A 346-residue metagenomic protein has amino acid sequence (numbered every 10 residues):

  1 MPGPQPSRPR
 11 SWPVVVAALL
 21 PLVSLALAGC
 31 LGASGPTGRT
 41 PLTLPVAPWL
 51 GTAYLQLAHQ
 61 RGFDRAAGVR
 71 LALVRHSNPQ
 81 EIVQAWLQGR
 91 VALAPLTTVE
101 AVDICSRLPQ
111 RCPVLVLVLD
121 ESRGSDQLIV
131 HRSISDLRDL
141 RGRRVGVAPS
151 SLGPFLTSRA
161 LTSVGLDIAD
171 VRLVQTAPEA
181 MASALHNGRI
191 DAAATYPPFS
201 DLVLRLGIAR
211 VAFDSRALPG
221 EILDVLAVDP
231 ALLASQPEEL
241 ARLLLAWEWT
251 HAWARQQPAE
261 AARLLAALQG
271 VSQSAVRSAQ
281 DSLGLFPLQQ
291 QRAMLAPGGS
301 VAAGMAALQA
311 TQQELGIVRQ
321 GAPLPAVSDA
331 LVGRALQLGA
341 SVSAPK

Functional and structural regions predicted by a protein language model:
G3-L19: Bacterial N-terminal signal peptides that target proteins for export
A28-G29: C-terminal motif of bacterial Sec signal peptides marking the signal peptidase cleavage site
G35-D167, R172-Q175, D191-T195, R210-V211 (+1 more regions): Short, glycine-/small- and polar/acidic-enriched structural segments that line small-molecule recognition paths
R90-A94, N187, S282-G299, R334-A344: Short amphipathic alpha-helical segments at helix boundaries and their inter-helical linkers
V99-E100, V174, E179-V271: Pocket-lining segment of extracytoplasmic ligand-binding domains
S235-R319: Secondary-structure end/capping motifs
Q309-K346: Conserved C-terminal helix/tail region of periplasmic/extracytoplasmic solute-binding proteins
